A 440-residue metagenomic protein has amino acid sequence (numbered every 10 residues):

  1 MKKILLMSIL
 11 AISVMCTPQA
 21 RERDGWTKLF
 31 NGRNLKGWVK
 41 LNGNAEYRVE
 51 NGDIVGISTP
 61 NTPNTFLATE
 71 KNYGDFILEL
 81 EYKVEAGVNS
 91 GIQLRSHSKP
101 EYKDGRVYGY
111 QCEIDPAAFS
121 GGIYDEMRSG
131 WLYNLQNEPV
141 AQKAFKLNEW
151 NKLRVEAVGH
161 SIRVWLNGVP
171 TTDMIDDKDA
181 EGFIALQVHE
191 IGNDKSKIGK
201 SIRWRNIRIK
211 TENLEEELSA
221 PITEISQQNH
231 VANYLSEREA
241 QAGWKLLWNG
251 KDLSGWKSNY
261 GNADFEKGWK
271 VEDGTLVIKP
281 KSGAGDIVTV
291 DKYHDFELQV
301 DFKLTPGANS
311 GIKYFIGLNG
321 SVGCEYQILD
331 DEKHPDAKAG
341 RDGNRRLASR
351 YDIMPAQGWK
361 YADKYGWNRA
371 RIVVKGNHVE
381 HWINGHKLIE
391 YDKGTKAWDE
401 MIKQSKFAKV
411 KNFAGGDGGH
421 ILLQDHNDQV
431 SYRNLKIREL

Functional and structural regions predicted by a protein language model:
M1-E22: Bacterial Sec-dependent N-terminal signal peptides
Q19-L440: Carbohydrate-interacting regions of secretory-pathway proteins
